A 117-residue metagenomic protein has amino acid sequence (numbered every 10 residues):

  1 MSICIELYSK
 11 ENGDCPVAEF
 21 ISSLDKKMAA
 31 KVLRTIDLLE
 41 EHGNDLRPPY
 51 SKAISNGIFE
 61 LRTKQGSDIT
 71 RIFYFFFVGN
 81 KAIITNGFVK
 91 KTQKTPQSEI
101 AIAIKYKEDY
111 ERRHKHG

Functional and structural regions predicted by a protein language model:
M1-I69, V78-A82, K91-G117: Basic, Lys/Arg-enriched alpha-helical interface segments
T85: Conserved catalytic cores of phosphodiester-cleaving nucleases, focusing on short active-site segments
F88: Residue-level signal for short, function-critical loop segments
